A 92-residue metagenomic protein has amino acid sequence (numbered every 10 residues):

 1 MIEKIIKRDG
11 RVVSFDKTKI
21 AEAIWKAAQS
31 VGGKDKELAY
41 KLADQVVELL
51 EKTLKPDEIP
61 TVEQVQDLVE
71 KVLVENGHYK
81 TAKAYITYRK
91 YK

Functional and structural regions predicted by a protein language model:
M1-K92: Long, C-terminal-biased catalytic regions of enzyme "large/alpha" subunits
